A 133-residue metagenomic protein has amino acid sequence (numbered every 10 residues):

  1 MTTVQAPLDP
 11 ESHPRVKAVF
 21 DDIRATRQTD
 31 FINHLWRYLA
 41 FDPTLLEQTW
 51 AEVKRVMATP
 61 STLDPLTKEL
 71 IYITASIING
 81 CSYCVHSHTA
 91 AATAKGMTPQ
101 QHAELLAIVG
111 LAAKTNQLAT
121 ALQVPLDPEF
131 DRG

Functional and structural regions predicted by a protein language model:
M1-G133: Hydrophobic alpha-helical segments
